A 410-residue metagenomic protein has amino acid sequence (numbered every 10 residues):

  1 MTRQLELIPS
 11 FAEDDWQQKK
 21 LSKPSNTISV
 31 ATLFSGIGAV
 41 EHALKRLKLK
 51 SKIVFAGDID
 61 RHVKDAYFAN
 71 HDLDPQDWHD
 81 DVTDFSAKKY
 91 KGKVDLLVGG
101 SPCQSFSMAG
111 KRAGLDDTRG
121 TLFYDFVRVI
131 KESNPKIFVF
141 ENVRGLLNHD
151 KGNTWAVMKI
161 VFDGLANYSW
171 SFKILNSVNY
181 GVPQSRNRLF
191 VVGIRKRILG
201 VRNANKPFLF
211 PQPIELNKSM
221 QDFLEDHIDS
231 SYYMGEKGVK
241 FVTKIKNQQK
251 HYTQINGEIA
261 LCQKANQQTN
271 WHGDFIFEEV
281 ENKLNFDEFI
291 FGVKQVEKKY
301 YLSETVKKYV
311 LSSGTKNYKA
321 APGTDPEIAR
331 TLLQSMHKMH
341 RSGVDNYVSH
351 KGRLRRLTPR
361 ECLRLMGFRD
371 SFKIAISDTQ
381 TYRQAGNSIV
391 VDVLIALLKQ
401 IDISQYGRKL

Functional and structural regions predicted by a protein language model:
T2-I137, R144-A156, D163: Core alpha/beta nucleotide-donor-binding catalytic domains of modification enzymes
A87-V94, F106-P326, R330-T331: Class I S-adenosyl-L-methionine
M108-R112, V344-D345, D378: Short acidic, glycine/proline-rich loop/turn micro-motifs
H337-H340, N346-I374: FAD-binding beta-loop-beta segment adjacent to the flavin cofactor pocket
S377-R383: Short pre-catalytic strand/loop immediately N-terminal to key active-site residues, enriched for Gly-Thr
V390: A helicase ATPase "motif cassette" and its flanking acidic/Ser/Thr-rich regulatory loops
L394: Acidic-aromatic/histidine active-site loop/patch
